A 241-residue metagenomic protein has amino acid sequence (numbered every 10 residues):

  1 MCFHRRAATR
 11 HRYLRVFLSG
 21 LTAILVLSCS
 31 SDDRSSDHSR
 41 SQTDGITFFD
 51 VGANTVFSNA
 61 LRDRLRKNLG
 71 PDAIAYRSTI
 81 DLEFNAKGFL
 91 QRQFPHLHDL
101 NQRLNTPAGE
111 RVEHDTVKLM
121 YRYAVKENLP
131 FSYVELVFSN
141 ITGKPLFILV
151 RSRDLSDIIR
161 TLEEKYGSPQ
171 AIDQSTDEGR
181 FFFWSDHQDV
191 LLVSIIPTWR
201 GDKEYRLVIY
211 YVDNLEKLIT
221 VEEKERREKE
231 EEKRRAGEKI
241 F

Functional and structural regions predicted by a protein language model:
M1-R12: N-terminal secretory signal peptides that target proteins for export/translocation
F17-V26: Bacterial N-terminal signal peptides
C29-P169, K224-F241: Short helix/turn-capping signatures at newly exposed starts of structured segments
A124, F138-T142, V150-L155, H187-Q188 (+2 more regions): Short, flexible beta-strand-to-coil junctions
K165, Q170-D213: Short aromatic loop motif centered on NTY/YTY
Y205-V208, V212-G237: C-terminal partner/receptor-binding element of secreted or periplasmic proteins
